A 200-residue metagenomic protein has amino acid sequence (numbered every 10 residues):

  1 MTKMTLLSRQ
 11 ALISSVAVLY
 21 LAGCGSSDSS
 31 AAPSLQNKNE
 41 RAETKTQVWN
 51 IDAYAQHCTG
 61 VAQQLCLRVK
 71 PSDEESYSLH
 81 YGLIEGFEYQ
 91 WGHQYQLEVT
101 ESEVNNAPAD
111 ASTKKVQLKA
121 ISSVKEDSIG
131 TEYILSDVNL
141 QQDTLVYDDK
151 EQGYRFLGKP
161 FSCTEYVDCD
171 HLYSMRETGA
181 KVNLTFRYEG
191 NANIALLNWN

Functional and structural regions predicted by a protein language model:
T2-L12: Bacterial N-terminal signal peptides that target proteins for export
Y20-G23: C-terminal motif of bacterial Sec signal peptides marking the signal peptidase cleavage site
G25-D28: Bacterial signal peptide processing site
N37-A62, G130-D148: Structural detector for short beta-strands of small beta-barrel domains
L65-S76, F156-F161: Short, basic/aromatic beta-hairpin or loop at an interaction surface
S76-F87: N-terminal post-signal-peptidase region of extra-cytosolic proteins
Y95-V104, R176-N191: Flexible glycine-rich surface loops and low-complexity tracts that mediate binding to linear polymers
V104-K115, N191-N198: Short, Lys/Arg- and Gly-enriched loop/turn segments at beta-strand edges
